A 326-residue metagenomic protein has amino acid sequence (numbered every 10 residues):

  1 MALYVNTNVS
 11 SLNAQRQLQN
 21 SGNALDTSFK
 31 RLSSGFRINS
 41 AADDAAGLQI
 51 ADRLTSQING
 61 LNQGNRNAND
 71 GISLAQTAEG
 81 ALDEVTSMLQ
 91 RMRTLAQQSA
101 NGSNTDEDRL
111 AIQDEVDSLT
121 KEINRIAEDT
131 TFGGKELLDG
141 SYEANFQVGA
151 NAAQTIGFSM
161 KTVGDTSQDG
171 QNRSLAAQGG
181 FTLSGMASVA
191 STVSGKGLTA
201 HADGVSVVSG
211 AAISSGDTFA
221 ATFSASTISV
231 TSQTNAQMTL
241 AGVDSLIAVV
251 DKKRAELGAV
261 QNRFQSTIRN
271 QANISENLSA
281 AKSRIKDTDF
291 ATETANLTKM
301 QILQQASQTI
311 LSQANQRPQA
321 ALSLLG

Functional and structural regions predicted by a protein language model:
M1-G326: Primary detection of the long, small/polar-rich alpha-helical "axial" segments characteristic of bacterial flagellar
